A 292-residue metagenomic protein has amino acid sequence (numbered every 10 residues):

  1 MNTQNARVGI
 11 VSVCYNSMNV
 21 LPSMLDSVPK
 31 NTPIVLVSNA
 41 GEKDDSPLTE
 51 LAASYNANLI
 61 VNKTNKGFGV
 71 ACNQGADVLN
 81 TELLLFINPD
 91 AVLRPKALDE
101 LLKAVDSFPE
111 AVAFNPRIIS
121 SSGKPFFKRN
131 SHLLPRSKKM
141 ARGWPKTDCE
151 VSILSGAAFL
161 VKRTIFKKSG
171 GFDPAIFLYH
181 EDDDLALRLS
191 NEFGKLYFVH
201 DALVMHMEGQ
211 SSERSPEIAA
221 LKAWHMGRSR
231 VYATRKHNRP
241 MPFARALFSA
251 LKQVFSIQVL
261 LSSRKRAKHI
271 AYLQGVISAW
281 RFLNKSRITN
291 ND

Functional and structural regions predicted by a protein language model:
S12-K30: Short, well-formed alpha-helical segments that are part of the catalytic scaffolds of diverse glycosyltransferases
S27, V37-L48: A conserved acidic beta->alpha catalytic loop
V61-L79: Glycine-rich, basic loop-to-helix element that forms the pyrophosphate-binding segment of sugar-nucleotide handling
L84: Short aromatic/hydrophobic "clamp" motif used to bind/position activated sugar donors
V92-F127: Conserved donor NDP-sugar-binding/catalytic core segment of glycosyltransferases
H132-S152: Short, flexible, basic/aromatic active-site loop/helix in glycosyltransferases
S152-G170, A175-L203: A short, conserved alpha-helix in the catalytic core of glycosyltransferases
L221-R228, R239-D292: Non-catalytic, C-terminal membrane-associated alpha-helical segments of glycosyltransferases
